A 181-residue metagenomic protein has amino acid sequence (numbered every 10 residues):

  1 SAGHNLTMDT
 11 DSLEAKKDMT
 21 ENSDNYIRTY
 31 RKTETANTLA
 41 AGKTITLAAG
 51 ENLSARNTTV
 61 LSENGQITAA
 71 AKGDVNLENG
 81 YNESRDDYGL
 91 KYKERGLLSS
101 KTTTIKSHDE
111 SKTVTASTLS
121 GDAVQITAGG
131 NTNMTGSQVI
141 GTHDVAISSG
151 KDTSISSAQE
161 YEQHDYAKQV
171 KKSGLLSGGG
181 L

Functional and structural regions predicted by a protein language model:
S1-L181: Binding/recognition "hotspot" determinant
